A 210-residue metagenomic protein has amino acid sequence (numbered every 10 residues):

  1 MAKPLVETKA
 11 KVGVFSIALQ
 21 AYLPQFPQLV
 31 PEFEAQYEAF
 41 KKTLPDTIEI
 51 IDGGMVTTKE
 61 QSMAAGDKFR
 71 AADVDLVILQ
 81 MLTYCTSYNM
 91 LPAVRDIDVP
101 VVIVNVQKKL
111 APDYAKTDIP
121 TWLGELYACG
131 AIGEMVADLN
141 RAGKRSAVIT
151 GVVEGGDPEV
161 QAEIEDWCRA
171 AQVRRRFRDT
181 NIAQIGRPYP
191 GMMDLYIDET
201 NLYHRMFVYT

Functional and structural regions predicted by a protein language model:
M1-T210: An N-terminal assembly and electron-transfer interface module characteristic of large anaerobic redox and radical
